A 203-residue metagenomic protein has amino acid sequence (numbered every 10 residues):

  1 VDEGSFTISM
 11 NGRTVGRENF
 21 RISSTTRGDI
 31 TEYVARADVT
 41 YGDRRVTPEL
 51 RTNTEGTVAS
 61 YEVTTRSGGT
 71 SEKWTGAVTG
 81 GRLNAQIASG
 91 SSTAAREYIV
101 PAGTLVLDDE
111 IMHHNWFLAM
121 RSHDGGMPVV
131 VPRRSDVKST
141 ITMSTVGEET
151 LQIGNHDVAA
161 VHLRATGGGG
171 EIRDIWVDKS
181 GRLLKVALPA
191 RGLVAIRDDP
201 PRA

Functional and structural regions predicted by a protein language model:
V1-S91, W116-A203: Acidic, serine/threonine-rich low-complexity disordered tracts
L83-I111: Acidic/charged, solvent-exposed loop-and-adjacent secondary-structure segments enriched in E/D, K/R, S/T, and G/P
